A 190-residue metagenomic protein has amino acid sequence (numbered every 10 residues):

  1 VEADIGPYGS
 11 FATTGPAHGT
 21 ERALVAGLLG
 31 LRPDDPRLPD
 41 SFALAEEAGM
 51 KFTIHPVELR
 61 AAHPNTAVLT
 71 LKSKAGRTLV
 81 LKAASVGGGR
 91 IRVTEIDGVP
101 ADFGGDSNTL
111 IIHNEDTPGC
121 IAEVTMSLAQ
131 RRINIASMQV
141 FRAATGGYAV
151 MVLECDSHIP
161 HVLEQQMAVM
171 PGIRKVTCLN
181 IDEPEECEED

Functional and structural regions predicted by a protein language model:
V1, A48, H63-N65, D106-N108 (+1 more regions): A generic structural signal for short beta-strands and their flanking turns/coil linkers
V1-E2, A75-A84: N-terminal-biased segments
D4-G49: A structural-propensity feature for long, helix-poor, extended segments
D4-G6, T70, H113, E154: Residue-level recognition of well-ordered beta-strand positions that form the cores of beta-sheet-rich folds across
I5, T53-I54, C178: General beta-strand structural signal in soluble alpha/beta enzymes
A12-T13, A61-P64, R77-L79, G89-V93: Short, well-ordered, mixed-charge alpha-helical segments that flank or form enzyme active sites
L24, L28, P36-D40, V57 (+1 more regions): A conserved regulatory-domain signal marking ACT and ACT-like small-molecule sensing domains and adjacent regulatory
L31-T78: Contiguous domain-boundary segments centered on the initiation and propagation of an alpha-helix
